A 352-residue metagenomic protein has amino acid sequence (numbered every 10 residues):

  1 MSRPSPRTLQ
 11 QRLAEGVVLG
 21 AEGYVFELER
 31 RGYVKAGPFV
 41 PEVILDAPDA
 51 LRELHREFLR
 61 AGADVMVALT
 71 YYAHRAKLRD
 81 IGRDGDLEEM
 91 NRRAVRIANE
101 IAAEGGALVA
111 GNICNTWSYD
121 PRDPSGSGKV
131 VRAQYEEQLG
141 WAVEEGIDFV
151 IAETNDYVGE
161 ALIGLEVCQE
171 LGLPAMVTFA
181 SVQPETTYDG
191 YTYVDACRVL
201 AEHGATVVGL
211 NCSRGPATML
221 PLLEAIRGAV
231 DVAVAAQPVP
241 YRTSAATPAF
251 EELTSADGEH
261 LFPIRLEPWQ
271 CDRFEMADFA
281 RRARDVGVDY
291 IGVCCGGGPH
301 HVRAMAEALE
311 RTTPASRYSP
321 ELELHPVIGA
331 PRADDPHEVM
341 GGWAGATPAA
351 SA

Functional and structural regions predicted by a protein language model:
M1-A352: Domain-level signal for soluble alpha/beta catalytic cores
